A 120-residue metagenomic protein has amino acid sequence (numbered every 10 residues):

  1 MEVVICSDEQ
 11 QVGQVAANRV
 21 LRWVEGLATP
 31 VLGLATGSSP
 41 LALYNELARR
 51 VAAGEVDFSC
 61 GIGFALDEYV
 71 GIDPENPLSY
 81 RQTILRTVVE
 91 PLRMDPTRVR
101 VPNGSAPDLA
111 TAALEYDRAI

Functional and structural regions predicted by a protein language model:
M1-L32: N-terminal glycine-/serine-/threonine-rich phosphate-binding loop
C6, G33-A35, F64-L66: Short hydrophobic segments within beta-strands
S7, S38, G104-P107: Short beta->alpha linker loops
A16, L43-L47, P74-N76: Short, glycine/acidic-enriched capping/hinge loops at junctions between secondary-structure elements
A17-E25, A48, A52, L85-V89 (+1 more regions): Generic structural signal for well-ordered alpha-helical scaffold segments
G26-A53: Glycine-rich N-terminal segment of FAD-binding domains in flavoprotein oxidoreductases, spanning the beta-loop-helix
V56-I120: Ligand-binding beta-strand-loop-alpha-helix segment within the catalytic cores of soluble metabolic enzymes
